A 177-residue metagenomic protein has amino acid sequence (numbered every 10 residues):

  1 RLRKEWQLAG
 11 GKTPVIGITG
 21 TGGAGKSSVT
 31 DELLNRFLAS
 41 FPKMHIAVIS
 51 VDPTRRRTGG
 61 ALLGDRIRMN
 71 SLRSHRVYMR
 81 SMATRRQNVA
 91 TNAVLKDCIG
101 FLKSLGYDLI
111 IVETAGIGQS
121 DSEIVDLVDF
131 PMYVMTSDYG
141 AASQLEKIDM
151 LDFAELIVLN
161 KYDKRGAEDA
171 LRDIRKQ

Functional and structural regions predicted by a protein language model:
R1-T13, L33-Y139: Nucleotide-state-sensitive switch-loop elements of NTP-binding domains
I16-I18: Hydrophobic anchor at the beta1->P-loop junction of P-loop NTPases
G22: The conserved Walker
K26: Conserved lysine of the Walker
F130-Q177: Conserved phosphate-handling catalytic cores of large alpha/beta enzymes
